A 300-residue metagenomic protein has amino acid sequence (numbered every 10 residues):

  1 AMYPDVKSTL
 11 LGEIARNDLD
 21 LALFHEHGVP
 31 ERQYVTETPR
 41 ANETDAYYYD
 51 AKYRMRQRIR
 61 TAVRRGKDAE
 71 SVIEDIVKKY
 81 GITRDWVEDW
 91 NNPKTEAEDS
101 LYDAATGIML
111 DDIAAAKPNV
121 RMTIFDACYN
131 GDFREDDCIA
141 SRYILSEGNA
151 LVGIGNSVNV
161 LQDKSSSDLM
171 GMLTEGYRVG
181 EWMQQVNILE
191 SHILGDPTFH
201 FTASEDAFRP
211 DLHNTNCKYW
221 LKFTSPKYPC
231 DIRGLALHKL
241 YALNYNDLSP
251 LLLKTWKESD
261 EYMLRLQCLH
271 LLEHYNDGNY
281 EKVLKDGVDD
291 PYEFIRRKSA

Functional and structural regions predicted by a protein language model:
A1-D5, K52-R54, G153-L161, M183-N187 (+1 more regions): A generic structural motif
A1-F24, V29-R40: Functional beta-strand-loop-alpha-helix junction segments that form "active/interaction loops" within catalytic
K7, P30-E43, D132-D136, Q162-S166: Extracytoplasmic/secreted cell-surface and envelope-processing proteins
A41-R54, L173-G180: Acidic, Ser/Thr-rich peripheral helices and adjacent loops at domain boundaries
Y49-S165: Catalytic cores of nucleophile-dependent amide-cleaving enzymes
S166-K254, E258-H270: Caspase-like cysteine protease fold
P229-D231, D260-L264, H274-G278, K282-A300: Long, helix-rich interaction regions
